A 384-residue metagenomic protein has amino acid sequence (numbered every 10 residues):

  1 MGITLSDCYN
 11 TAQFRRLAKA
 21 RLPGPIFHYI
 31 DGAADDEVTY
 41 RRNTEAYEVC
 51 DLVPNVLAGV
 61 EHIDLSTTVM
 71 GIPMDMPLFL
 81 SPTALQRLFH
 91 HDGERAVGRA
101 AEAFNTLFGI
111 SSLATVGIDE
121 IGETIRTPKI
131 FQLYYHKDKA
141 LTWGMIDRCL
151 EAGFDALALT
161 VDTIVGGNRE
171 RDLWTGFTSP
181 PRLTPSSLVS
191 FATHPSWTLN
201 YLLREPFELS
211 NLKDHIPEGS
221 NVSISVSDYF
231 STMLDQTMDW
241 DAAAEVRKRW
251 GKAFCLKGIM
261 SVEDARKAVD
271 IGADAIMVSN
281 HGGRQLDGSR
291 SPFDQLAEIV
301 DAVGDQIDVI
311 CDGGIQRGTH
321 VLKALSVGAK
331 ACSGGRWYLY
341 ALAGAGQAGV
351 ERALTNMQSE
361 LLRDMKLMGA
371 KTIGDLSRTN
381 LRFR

Functional and structural regions predicted by a protein language model:
M1-E48, D294-R384: Alpha/beta catalytic cores of nucleotide-metabolism and tRNA/nucleoside-modifying enzymes
M1-I72, P180-M238, G374-L376, R382: An N-cap/entry alpha-helix motif that binds or orients negatively charged groups
A34-D35, S112-V116, K137, M260 (+1 more regions): Short beta->alpha linker loops
D51, S66-T68, P77-S81, L107-S111 (+2 more regions): Short, conserved beta-strand segments within well-ordered enzyme catalytic domains that often line or immediately flank
M74-L113, I118: Glycine-rich active-site/cofactor-binding loop and its immediate structural neighborhood
F79-L85, P128-Y134, S227-Y229: Short, basic, glycine/proline-bearing loop/turn elements
L85, R99, E120, T124 (+3 more regions): Alpha/beta enzyme core
A103-T124, P128-T142: A gly/proline- and charged-residue-enriched helix-loop-helix capping module
